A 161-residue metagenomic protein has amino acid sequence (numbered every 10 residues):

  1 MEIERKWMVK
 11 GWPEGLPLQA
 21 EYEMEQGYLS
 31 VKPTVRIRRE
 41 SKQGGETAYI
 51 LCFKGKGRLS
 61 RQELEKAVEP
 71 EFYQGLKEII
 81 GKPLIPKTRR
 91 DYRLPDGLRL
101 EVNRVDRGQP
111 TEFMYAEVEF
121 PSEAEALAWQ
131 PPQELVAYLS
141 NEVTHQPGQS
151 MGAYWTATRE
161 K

Functional and structural regions predicted by a protein language model:
M1-K161: Phosphate-end processing signature that detects enzymes handling 5′-triphosphorylated RNA and polyphosphate
